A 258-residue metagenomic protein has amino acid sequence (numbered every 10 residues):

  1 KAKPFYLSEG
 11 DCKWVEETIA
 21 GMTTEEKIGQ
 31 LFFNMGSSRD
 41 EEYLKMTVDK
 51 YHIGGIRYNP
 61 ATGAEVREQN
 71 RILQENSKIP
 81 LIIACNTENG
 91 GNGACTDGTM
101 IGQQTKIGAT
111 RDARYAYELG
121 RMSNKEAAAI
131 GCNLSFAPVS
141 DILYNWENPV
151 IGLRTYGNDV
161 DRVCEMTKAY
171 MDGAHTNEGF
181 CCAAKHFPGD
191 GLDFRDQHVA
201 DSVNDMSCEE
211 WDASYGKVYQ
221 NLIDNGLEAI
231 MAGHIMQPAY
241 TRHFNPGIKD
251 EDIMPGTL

Functional and structural regions predicted by a protein language model:
K1-G102: N-terminal hydrophobic targeting/anchoring segments and the immediately downstream early-domain regions of hydrolases
T23, E68-E75, L81, C85 (+2 more regions): Second-shell residues forming the walls of enzyme active-site clefts
Q30-M35, G54-N59, L81-C85, N89-G91 (+4 more regions): Structural recognition of the beta-strand scaffold that forms the well-ordered cores of secreted hydrolase catalytic
S37-K50, A116-S123, E210-N221: Short, acidic/polar
T62-V66, A109-K125, V160-C164, E209-D212: Glycine-rich anion/phosphate-binding loops
E65, Q69, I79, I83 (+4 more regions): Generic hydrophobic, aliphatic-rich segments that mediate packing or membrane embedding
I101-R111, T155-G157: A charged helix-plus-loop insertion that forms the helical arch/lid used to bind and gate nucleic-acid substrates
S140-V150: Short, conserved phosphate-binding/catalytic loop or strand-edge motifs used in phosphoryl-/nucleotidyl-transfer
